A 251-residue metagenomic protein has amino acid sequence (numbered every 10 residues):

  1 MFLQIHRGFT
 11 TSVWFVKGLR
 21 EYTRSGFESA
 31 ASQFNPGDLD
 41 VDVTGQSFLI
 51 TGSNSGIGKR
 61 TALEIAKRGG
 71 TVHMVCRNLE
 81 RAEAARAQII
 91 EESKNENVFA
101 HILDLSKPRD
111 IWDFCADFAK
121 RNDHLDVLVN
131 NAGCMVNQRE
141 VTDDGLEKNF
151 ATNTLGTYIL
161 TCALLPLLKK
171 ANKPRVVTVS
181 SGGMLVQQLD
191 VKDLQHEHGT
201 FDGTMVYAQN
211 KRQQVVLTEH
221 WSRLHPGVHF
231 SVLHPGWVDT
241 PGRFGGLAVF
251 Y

Functional and structural regions predicted by a protein language model:
F2-H6, T10-V16, R20-G246: Rossmann-fold NAD(P)H-dependent dehydrogenase/reductase core
V249-Y251: C-terminal lobe of the eukaryotic/viral protein kinase catalytic domain
